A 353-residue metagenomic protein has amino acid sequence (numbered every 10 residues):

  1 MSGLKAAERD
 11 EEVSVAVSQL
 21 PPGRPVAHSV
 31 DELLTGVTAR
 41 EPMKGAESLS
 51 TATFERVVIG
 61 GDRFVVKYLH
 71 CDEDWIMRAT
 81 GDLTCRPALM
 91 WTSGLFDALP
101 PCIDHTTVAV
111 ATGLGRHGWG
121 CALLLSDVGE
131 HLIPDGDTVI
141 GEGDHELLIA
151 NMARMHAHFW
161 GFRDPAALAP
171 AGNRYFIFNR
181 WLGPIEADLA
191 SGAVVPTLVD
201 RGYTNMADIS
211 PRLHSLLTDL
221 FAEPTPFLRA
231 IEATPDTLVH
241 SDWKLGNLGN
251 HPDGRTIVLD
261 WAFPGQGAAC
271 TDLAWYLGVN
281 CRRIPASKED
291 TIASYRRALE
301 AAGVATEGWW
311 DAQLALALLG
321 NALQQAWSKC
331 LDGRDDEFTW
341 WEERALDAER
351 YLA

Functional and structural regions predicted by a protein language model:
M1-S48, R163-A167, H214-T218, P226 (+3 more regions): Regulatory N- and C-terminal appendages and interdomain linkers associated with kinase/kinase-like NTP transferase
M1-W119, F227-I231, H251-T256: Conserved NTP-binding catalytic cores of kinases and kinase-like/nucleotidyltransferase enzymes across multiple kinase
G61-G183: Conserved ATP-binding subdomain of kinase catalytic cores across diverse folds
L89, A269-G303, L319-A348: Active-site activation/catalytic loop segments of kinase-like enzymes and analogous catalytic loops in related
L132-R154, G161-H240: ATP-dependent phospho-/nucleotidyl transfer catalytic cores
W243: Hydrophobic HxD+1 residue recognition
G246-Y276: Catalytic activation segment of kinase domains across protein kinase-like and atypical kinase folds
V304-L318: All-alpha amphipathic helical-bundle segments outside canonical DNA-binding/catalytic cores that form hydrophobic
